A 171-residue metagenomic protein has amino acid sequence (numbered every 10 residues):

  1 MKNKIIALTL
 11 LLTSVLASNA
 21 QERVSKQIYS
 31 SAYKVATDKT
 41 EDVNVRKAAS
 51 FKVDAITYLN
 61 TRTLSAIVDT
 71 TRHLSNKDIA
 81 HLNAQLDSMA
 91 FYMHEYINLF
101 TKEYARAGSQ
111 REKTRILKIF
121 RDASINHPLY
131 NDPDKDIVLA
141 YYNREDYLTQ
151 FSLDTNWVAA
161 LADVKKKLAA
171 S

Functional and structural regions predicted by a protein language model:
M1-V24: Bacterial Sec-dependent N-terminal signal peptides
T9-L11, V53, F120: Enrichment for repetitive, rod-forming helical segments
L12-S14, K39, V45, V158: Helix-centric, low-specificity signal for extended rod-like, repetitive segments
Q21-T70: Immediate post-signal-peptide N-terminus of mature secreted/exported proteins
Y58-R106: Mid-chain, structured segments of secreted extracytoplasmic proteins
D87-S171: Extracytoplasmic electrostatic interaction patches
